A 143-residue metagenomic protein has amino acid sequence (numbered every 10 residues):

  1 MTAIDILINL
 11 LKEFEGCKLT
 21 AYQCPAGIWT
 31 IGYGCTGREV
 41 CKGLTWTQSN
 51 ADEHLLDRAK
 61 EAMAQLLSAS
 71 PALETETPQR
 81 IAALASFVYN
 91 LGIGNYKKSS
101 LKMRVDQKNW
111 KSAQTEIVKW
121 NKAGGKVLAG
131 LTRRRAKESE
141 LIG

Functional and structural regions predicted by a protein language model:
M1-I28, Y33-T75, I93-G143: Long, amphipathic alpha-helical surface segments
R80-A82, S86-G92: Short N-proximal segments of mature Sec-exported proteins
